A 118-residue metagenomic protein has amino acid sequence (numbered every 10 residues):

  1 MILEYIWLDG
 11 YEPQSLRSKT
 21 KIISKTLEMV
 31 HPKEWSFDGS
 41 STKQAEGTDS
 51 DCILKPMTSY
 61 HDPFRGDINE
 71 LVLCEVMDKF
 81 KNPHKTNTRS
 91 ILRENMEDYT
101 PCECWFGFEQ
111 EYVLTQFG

Functional and structural regions predicted by a protein language model:
M1-G118: ATP/Mg2+-dependent ligation/transfer catalytic cores
